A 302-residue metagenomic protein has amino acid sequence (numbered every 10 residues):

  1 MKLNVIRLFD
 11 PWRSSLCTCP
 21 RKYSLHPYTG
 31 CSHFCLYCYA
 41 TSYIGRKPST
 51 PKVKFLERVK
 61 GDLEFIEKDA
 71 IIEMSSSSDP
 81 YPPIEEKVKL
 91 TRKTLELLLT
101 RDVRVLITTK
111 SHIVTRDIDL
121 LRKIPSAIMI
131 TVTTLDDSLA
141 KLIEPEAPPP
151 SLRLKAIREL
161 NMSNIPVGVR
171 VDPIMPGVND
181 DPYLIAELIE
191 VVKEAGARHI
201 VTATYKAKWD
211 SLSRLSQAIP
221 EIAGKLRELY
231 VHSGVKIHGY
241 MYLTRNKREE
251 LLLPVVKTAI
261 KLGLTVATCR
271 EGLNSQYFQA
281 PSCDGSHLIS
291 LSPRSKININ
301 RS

Functional and structural regions predicted by a protein language model:
M1-M129, T133-S138: Conserved Radical SAM active-site core
K2, Y183-S302: Auxiliary Fe-S-binding modules of radical SAM enzymes
A70-I72, V105-I107, I128-I130, V167-V171 (+2 more regions): Hydrophobic faces of well-ordered beta-strands that scaffold small-molecule active sites in alpha/beta enzyme cores
E73-P82, I113-T115, I128-A147, I174-P176 (+2 more regions): Conserved radical SAM core fold
V88-L90, S151, P182-L188: Charged helix-capping and loop-helix junction motifs
L95-L99, R122, I157-N164, V256-I260: Surface-exposed amphipathic alpha-helices with a cationic face
I107, M175-L188: Active-site glycine- and acidic-residue-rich loops that bind and position anionic ligands or nucleotide-like cofactors
E146, E159-D181, H238-L243: Conserved strand-turn element in the central/C-terminal portion of the radical SAM core barrel that lines
